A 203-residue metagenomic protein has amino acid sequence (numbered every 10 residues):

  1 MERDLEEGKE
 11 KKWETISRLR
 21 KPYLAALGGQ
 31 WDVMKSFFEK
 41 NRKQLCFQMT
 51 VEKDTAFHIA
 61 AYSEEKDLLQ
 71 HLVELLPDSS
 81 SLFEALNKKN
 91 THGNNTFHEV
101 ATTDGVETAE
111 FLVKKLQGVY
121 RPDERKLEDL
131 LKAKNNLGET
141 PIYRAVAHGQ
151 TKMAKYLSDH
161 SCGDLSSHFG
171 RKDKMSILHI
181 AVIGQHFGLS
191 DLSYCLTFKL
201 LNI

Functional and structural regions predicted by a protein language model:
M1-I203: Ankyrin repeat (ANK) tandem arrays and their immediately adjacent linkers/low-complexity segments
